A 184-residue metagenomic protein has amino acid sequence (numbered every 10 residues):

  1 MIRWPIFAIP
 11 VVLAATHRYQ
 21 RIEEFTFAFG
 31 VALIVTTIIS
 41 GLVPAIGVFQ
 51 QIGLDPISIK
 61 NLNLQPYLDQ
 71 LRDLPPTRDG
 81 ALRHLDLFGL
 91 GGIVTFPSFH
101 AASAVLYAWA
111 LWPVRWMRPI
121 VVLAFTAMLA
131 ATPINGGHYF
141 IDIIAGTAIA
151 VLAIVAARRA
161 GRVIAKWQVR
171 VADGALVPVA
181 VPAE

Functional and structural regions predicted by a protein language model:
M1-P10, F29, T95-L106: Hydrophobic alpha-helical transmembrane segments
F7-P44, V48-I59: Interfacial segments of alpha-helical transmembrane regions
A8-A15, A101-R118, A148-R159: Membrane-interfacial alpha-helical segments at the cytosolic side of multi-pass membrane proteins
T26, R118-L123, F140, I144: Hydrophobic alpha-helical transmembrane segments
F27-L33, V121-L129: Central hydrophobic cores of alpha-helical transmembrane segments in multi-pass integral membrane proteins
I39-P113: Membrane-interfacial catalytic/cofactor-binding modules of polytopic membrane enzymes
G47-Q50, T95, T126-A153: Interfacial helix-loop-helix junctions of multi-pass membrane proteins
K166-E184: Short, intrinsically disordered terminal tails adjacent to the first/last structured region
